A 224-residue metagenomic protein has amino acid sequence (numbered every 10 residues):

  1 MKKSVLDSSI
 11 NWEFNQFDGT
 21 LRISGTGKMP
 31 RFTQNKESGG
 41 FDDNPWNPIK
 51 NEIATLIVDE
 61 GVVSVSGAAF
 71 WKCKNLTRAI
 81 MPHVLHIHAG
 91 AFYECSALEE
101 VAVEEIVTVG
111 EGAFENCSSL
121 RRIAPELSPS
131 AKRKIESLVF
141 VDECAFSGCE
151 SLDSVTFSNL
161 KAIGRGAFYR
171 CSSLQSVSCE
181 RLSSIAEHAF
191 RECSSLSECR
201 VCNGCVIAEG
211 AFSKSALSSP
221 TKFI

Functional and structural regions predicted by a protein language model:
M1-K2, F212, P220-F223: Generic detector of short, aliphatic-rich beta-strand segments that form the cores of beta-sheets in diverse domain
M1-K74, Y93: Surface-exposed repetitive/solenoidal architectures
T20-K28, K50-S64, K74-H86, S96-T108 (+5 more regions): Structural signature of tandem-repeat unit edges
W46, S66-W71, H88-Y93, G110-E115 (+4 more regions): Consensus positions within tandem repeat domains that build extended binding/scaffold surfaces
